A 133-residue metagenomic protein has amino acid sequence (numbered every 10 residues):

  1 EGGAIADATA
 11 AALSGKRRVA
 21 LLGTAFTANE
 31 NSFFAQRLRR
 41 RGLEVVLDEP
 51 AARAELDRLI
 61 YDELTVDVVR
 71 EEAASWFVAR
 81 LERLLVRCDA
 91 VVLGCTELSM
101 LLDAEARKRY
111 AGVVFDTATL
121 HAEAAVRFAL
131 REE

Functional and structural regions predicted by a protein language model:
E1-E133: Non-catalytic structural scaffold of enzyme domains
